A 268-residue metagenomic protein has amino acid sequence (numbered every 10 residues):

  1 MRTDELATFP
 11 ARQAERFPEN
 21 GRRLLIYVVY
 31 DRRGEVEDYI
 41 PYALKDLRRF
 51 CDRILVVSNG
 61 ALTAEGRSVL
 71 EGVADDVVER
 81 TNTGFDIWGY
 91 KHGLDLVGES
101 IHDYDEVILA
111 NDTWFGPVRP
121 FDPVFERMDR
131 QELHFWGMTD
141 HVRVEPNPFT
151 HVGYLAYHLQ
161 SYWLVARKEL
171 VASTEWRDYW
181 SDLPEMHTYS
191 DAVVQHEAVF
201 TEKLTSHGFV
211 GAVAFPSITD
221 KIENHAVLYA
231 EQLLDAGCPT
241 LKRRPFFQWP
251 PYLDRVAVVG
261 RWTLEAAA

Functional and structural regions predicted by a protein language model:
M1-A268: ER/Golgi luminal nucleotide-sugar-dependent glycosyltransferases, focusing on the catalytic module
